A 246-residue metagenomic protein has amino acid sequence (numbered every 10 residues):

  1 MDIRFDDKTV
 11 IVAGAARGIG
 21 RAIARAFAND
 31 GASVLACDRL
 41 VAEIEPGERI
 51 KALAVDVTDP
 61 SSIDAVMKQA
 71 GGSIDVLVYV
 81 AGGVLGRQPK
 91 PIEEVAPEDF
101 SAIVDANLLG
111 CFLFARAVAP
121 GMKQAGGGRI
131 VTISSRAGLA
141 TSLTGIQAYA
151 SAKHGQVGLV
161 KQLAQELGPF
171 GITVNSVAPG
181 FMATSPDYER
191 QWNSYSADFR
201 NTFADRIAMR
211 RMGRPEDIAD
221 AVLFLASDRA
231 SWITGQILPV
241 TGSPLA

Functional and structural regions predicted by a protein language model:
V84, P97, V131-G155, V160-P169 (+1 more regions): Catalytic loop of short-chain dehydrogenase/reductase
Q88-I92, A96-S101, F199, F203: Substrate-binding pocket helix/loop in short-chain dehydrogenase/reductase
A115-R116, K161: A short, exposed helix-loop element centered on a Lys and neighboring polar residues
P120, Q165-E166, S231: Alpha-helical segment proximal to the catalytic Tyr-Lys
G168, T173, I233-G235: Short, small/polar-rich loop/turn modules that mediate ligand/substrate recognition or access, typified
P169, F181-I207: A glycine/serine/threonine-rich, flexible loop-to-helix segment that serves as the NAD(P) cofactor-binding "lid"
L223, T234-A246: Short C-terminal tail/terminal secondary-structure segment of NAD(P)H-dependent dehydrogenase/reductase domains
